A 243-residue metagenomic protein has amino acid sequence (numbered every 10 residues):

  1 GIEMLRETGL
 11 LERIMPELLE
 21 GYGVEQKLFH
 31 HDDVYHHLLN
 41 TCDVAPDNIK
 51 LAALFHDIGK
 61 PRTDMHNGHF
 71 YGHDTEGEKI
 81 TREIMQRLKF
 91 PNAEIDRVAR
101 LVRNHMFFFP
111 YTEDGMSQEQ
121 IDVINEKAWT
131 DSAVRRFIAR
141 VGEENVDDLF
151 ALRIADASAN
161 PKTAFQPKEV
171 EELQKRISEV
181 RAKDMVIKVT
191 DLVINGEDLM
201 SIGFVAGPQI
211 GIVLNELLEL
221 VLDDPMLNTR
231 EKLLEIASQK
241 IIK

Functional and structural regions predicted by a protein language model:
G1-F165: Conserved, hydrophobic alpha-helical core segments of structured domains
E83, R87, A157-K243: Charged substrate- and nucleic-acid-binding regions of tRNA-handling and nucleotidyl-transfer enzymes, centered on
